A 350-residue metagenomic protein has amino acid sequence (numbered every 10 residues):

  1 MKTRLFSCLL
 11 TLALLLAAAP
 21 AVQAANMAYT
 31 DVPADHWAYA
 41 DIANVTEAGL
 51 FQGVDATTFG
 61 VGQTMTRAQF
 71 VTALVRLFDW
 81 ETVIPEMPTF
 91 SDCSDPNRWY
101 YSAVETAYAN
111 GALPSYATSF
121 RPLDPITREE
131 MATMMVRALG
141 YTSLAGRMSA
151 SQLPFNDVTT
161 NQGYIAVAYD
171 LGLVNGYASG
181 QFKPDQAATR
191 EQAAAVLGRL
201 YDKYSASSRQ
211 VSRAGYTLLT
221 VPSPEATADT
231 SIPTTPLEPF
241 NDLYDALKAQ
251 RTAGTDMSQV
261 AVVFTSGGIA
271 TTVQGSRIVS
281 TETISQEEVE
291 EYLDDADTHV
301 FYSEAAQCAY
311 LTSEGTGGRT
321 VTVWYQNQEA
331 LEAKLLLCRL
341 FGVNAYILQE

Functional and structural regions predicted by a protein language model:
M1-K2: N-terminal secretory signal peptides that target proteins for export/translocation
L5-T11, L15-Y39, E47, Q52-Y101 (+4 more regions): Feature responds to low-complexity, polar/acidic, surface-exposed segments characteristic of secreted/exported proteins
T46, Y108-A109, Y169, R251 (+1 more regions): Alpha-helix C-terminal capping/helix-coil junction sites
A214-Y292: Substrate-binding surface in catalytic domains of secreted glycosidases
S223-T227, Q326-R339: Short, acidic/polar
S258-Q259, V263-K334: Glycan-binding loop/region signatures in secreted carbohydrate-active enzymes
K334-E350: Acidic/aromatic/glycine-rich contiguous surface patches that form carbohydrate-binding/processing clefts and analogous
